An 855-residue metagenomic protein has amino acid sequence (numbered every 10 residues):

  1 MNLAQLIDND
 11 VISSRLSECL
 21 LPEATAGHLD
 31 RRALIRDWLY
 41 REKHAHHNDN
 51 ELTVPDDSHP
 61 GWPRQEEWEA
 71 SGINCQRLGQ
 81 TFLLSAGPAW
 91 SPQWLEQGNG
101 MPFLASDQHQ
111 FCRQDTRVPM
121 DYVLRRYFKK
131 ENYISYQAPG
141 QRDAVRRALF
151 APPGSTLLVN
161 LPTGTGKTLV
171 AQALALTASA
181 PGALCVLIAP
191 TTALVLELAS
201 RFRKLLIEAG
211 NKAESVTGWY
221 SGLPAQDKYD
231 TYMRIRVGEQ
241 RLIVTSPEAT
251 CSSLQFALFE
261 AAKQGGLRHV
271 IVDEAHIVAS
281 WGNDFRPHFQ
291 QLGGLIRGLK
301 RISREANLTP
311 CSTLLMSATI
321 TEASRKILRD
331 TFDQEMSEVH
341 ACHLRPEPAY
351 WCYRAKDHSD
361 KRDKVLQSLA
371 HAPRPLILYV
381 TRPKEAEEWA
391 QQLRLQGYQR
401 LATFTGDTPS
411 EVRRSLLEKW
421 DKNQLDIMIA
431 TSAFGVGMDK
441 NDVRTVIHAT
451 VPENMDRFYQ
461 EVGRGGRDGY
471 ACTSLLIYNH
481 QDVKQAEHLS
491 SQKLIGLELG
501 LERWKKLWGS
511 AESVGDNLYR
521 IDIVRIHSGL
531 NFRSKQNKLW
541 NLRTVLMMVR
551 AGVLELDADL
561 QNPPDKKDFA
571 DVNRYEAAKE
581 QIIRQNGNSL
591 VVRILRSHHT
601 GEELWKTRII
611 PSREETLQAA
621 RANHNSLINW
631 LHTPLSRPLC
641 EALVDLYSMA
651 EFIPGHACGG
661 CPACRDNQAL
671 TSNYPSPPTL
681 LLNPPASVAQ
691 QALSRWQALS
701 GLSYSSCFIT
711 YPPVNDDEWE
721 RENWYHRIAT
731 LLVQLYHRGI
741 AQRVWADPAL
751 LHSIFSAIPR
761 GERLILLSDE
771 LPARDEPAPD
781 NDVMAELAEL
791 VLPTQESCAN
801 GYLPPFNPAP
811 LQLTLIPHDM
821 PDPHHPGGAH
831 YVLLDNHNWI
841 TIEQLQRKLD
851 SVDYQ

Functional and structural regions predicted by a protein language model:
M1-E347, D357-R374, P383-R400, T408 (+10 more regions): N-terminal helicase ATP-binding lobe
M1-L6, V11-L16, S676-L693: Ser/Pro/Thr-rich intrinsically disordered low-complexity regulatory tracts in nuclear proteins
I134-S135, A318, L680-Y704: A contiguous, basic/glycine-rich beta-loop/short-helix subdomain that forms a polymer-engagement track
I188, L295, M316, A341 (+6 more regions): Generic beta-sheet signal
V270-A275, N479-H480, T710-P713, I816-D819: Short loop/turn segments at strand-loop or loop-helix junctions that form parts of catalytic or ligand-binding pockets
C352: Acyl-group handling in specialized metabolite and lipid biosynthesis
S368-E387, Q391-G406, V412-S432, M438-P684 (+4 more regions): C-terminal helicase lobe
R464-G466, I477, R760-A773: Long amphipathic alpha-helical scaffold regions
